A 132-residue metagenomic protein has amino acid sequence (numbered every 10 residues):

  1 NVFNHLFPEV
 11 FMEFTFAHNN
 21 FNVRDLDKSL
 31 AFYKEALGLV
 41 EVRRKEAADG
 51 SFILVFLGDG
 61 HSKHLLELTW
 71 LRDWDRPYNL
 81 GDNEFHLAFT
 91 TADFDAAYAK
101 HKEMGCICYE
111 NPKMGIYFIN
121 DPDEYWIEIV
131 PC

Functional and structural regions predicted by a protein language model:
N1-F11: Short, Lys/Arg-enriched N-terminal segments with co-localized hydrophobic residues within the first ~10-30 amino acids
M12-F14, V42-K45, F56, Y98-C132: Vicinal oxygen chelate
E13, N20-K63, F118: Core segments of cupin and vicinal oxygen chelate
F16-H18, D82-H86: Eukaryotic phosphotyrosine signaling hubs
D25-L26, A92-F94: Helix N-cap motif at beta-to-alpha junctions
F32, D95-K100: Short amphipathic alpha-helices within nucleic acid-binding modules
G60-H64, D73-D75, F94-D95: Short, charged/polar surface micro-motifs in flexible loops or helix N-caps
H61-L66, E124-I127: Short, charged/polar, Gly/Pro-enriched secondary-structure boundary elements
